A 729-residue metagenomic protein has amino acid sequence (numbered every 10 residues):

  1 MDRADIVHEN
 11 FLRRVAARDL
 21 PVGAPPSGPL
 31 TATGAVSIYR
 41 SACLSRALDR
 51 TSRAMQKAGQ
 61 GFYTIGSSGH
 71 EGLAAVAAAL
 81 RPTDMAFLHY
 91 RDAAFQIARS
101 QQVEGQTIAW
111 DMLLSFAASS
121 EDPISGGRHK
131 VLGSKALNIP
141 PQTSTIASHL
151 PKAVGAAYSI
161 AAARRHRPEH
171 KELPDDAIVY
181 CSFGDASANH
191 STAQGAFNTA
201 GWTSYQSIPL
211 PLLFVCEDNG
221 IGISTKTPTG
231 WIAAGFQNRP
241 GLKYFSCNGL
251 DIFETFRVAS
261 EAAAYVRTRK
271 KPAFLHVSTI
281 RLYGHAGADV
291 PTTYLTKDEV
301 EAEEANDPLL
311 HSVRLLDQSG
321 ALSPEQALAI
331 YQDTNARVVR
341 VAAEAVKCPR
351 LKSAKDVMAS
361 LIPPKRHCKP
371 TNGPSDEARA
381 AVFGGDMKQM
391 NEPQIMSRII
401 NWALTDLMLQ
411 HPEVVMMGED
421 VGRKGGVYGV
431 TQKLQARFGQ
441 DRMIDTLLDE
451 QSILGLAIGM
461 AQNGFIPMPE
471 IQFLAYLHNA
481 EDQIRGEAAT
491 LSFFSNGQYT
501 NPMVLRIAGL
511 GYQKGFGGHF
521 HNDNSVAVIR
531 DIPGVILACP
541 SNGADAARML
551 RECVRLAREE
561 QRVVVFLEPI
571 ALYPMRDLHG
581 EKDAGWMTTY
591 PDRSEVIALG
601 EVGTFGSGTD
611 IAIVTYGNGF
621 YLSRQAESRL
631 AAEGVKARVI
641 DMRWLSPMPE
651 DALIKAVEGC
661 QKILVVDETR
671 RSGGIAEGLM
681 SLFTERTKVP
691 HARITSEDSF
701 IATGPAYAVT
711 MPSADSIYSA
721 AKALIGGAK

Functional and structural regions predicted by a protein language model:
M1-L73, A78-L80, V277, Y283-F438 (+3 more regions): Conserved acidic/glycine
A47-R50, A54-L212, G222-G241, H519 (+1 more regions): Cofactor-binding active-site loop characterized by glycine-rich and histidine/acidic residues
A54-G59, H129-T143, D175-S182, P240-Y244 (+7 more regions): Glycine/charged-rich beta-loop-alpha catalytic/anionic-binding loops adjacent to active sites
E71-A74, N138-L213, G249-Y265, G422-Y499 (+1 more regions): Thiamine diphosphate
Y90-F95, F183-N189, C216-G222, L250-F253 (+10 more regions): Acidic, glycine-rich active-site loops and adjacent beta-strand->loop/helix elements that engage anionic groups
S207-L351, K433, Y499-N501, I507 (+2 more regions): Thiamine diphosphate
Q513-Q561: Internal gly/pro-rich beta-alpha loop/helix module that stabilizes soluble enzyme cofactors or their anionic handles
